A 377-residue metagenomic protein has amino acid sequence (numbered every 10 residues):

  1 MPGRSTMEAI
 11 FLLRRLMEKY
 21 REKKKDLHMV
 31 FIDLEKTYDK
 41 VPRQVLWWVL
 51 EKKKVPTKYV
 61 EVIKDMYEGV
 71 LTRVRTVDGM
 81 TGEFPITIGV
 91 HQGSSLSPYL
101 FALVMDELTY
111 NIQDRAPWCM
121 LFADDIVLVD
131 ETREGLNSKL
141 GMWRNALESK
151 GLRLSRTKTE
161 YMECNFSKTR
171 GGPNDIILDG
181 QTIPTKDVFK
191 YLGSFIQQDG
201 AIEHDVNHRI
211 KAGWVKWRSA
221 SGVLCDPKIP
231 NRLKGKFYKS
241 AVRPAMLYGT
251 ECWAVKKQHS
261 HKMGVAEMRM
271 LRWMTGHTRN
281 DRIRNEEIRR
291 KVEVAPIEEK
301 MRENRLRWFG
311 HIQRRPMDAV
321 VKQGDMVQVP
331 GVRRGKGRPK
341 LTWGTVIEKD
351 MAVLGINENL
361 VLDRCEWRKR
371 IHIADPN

Functional and structural regions predicted by a protein language model:
M1-P98: Conserved pre-catalytic core of RNA-dependent polymerases
T57-V60, L71-S94, P98, M105-N377: Short linear motifs embedded in intrinsically disordered, charge-biased segments
